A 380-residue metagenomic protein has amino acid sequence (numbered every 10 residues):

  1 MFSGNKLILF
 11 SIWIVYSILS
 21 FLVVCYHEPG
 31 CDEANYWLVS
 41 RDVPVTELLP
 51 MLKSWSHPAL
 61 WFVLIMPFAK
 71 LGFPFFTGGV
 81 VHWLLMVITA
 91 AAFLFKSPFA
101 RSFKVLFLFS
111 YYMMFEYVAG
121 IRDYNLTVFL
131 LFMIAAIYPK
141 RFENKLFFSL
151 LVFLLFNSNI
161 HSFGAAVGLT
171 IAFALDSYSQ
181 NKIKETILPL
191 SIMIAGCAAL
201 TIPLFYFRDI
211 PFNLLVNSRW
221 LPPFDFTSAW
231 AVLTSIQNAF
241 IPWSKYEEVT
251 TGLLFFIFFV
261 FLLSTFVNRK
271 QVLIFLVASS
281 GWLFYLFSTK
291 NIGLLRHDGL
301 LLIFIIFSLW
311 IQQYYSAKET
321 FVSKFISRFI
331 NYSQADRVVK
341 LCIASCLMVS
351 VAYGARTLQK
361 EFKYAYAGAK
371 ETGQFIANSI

Functional and structural regions predicted by a protein language model:
N5-E33, I194-I210, F284-L286: Transmembrane signal-anchor helices characteristic of membrane glycosylation enzymes that use polyprenol
I18, F115-Y117, F132-M133, K145-I171 (+1 more regions): Membrane-interface alpha helices of multi-pass inner-membrane proteins
A34-V39, P44-V80: Short hydrophobic/aromatic helix or loop-helix immediately within or flanking a transmembrane segment in polytopic
V80-V105, V260-L263: Transmembrane-helix motifs of polytopic, lipid-linked glycan transferases
A119-L126: Short acidic/glycine- and proline-prone juxtamembrane loop motifs at membrane-interface regions of multi-pass membrane
F132-F147, S177-Q180: Membrane-interface transmembrane helices that cradle and orient dolichyl/undecaprenyl
I192-A195, F256-I257, A317-A355: Signature aromatic-anchored transmembrane alpha helix within multi-pass, membrane-resident enzymes that catalyze glycan
V351-I380: Membrane-embedded, lumen/periplasm-facing catalytic core of multi-pass transferases that use lipid-linked donors
